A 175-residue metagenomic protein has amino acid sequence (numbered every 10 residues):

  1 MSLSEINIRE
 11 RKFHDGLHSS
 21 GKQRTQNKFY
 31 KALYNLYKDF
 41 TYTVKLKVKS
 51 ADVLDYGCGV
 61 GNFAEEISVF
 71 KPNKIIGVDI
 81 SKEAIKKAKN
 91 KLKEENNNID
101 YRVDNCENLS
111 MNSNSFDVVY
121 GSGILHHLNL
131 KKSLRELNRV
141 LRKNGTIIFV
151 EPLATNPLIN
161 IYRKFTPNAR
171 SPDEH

Functional and structural regions predicted by a protein language model:
M1-K47: Conserved class I S-adenosyl-L-methionine
V60-K71: Conserved SAM-binding loop of SAM-dependent methyltransferases across substrates and taxa, primarily the Class I
S81-E83: Conserved SAM/SAH-binding beta-strand->alpha-helix loop
A88-K89: Conserved SAM-binding loop
E95-N108: Conserved SAM-binding strand-loop segment of SAM-dependent methyltransferases
Y120: A conserved beta-strand element that flanks and buttresses the S-adenosyl-L-methionine
K132-T146: A short glycine-rich, Lys/Arg-flanked "PGG" loop and its adjoining helix->strand segment in the class I
I148-S171: Conserved class I S-adenosyl-L-methionine
